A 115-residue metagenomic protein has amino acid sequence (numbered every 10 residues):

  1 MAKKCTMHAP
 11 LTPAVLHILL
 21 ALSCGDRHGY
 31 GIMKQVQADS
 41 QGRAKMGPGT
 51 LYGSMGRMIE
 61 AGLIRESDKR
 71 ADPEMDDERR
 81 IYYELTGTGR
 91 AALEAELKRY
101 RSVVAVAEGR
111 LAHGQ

Functional and structural regions predicted by a protein language model:
T6-T50: N-terminal helix-turn-helix DNA-binding core of bacterial DNA-binding proteins
L51-M58: Basic amphipathic alpha-helical segments that dock to polyanions
A61-D76, E84: Beta-hairpin "wing" of winged helix-turn-helix
E74-E96: Basic, amphipathic "hinge/linker" alpha-helix immediately C-terminal to the N-terminal HTH DNA-binding motif
T88-Q115: Amphipathic alpha-helical dimerization/coiled-coil segments that flank or bridge DNA-binding/regulatory modules
